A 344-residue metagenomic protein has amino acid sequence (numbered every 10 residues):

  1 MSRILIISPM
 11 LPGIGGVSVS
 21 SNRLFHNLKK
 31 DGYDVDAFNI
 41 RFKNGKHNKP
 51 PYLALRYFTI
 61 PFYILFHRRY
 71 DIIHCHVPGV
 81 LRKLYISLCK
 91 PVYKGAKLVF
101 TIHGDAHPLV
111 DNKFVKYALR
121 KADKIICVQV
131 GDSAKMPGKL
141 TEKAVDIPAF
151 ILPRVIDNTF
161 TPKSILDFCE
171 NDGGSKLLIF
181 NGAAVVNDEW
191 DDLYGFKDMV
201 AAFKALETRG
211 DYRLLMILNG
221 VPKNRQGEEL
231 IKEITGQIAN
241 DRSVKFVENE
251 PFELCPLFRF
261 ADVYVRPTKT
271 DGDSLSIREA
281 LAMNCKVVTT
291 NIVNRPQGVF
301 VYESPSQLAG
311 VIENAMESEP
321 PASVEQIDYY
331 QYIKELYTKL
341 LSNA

Functional and structural regions predicted by a protein language model:
I40-F42, N181, R213-L230: Glycosyltransferase donor-sugar binding loop
L119, P251, P256-A261: Short alpha-helical donor nucleotide-sugar binding micro-motif in glycosyltransferases
R120-I165, F180-G182: Donor nucleotide-sugar binding/catalytic pocket of nucleotide-sugar-dependent glycosyltransferases
F160, E303-S306, M316-A344: A charged, aromatic-enriched C-terminal amphipathic alpha-helix characteristic of glycosyltransferases across folds
F168-Y194, V200-F203: Conserved donor-binding/catalytic core segment of Leloir-type glycosyltransferases
L218-G220, E228-N249: Nucleotide-activated donor-binding/catalytic signature segment of Leloir-type glycosyltransferases, i.e., the conserved
K269: Aromatic "clamp/platform" in nucleotide-sugar-dependent glycosyltransferases that forms part of the donor/acceptor
I277, L281, K286-T289: Short hydrophobic beta-strand element within catalytic cores of glycosyltransferases and related nucleotide-activated
